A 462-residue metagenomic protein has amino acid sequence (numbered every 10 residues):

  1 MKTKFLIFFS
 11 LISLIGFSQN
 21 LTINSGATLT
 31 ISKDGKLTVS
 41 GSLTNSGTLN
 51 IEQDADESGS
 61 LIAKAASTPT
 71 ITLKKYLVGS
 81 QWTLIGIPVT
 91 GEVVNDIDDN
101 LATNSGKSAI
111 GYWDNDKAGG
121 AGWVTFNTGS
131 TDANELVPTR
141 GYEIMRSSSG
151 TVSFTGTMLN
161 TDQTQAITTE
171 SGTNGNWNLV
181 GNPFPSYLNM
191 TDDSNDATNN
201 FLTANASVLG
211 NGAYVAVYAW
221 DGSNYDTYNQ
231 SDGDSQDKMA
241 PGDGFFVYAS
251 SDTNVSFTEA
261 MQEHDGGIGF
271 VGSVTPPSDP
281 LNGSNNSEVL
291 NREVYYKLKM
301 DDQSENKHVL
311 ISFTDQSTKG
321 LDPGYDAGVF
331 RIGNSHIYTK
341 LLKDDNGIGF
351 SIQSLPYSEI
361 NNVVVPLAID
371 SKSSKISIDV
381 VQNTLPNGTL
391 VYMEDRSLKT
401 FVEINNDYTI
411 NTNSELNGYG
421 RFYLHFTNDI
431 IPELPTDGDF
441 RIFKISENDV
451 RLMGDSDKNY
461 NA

Functional and structural regions predicted by a protein language model:
M1-I23, I430-P432, R451: Bacterial Sec-dependent N-terminal signal peptides
S13, T28-K33, Q81, Y142 (+2 more regions): Bimodal feature
S18-I31, T70, K74-W82, I87 (+2 more regions): Boundary/junction segments of secreted and surface-exposed precursor proteins
Q19-L77: Extracellular beta-helix/beta-solenoid repeat scaffolds
E52-Q53, G86, G111-D114, M145 (+1 more regions): Beta-strand-rich, repetitive solenoid scaffolds
D54-D96, T168, G175, N182-P185: Extracellular, surface-exposed repeat architectures
A102-W123: Intrinsically disordered, low-complexity linker/loop segments enriched in Gly/Pro and charged/polar residues
D116-V137, G141-A462: Compositionally biased Ser/Thr/Gly- and acidic/asparagine-rich, proline-interspersed low-complexity stretches
